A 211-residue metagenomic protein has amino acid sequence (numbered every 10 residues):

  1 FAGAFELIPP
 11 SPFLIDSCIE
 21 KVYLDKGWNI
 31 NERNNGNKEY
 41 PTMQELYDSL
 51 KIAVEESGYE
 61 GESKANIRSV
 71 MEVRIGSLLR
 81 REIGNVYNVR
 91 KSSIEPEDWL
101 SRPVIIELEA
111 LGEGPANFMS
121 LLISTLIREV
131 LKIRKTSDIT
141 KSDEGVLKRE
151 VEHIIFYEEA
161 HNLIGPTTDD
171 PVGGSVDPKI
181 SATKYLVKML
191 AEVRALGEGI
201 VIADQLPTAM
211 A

Functional and structural regions predicted by a protein language model:
F1-E198: P-loop NTPase motor domains
S11, D204-Q205: Glycine-rich, histidine-containing beta strand-loop boundary motifs that form or position
Y157, A203-D204: Hydrophobic residues in beta-strands of the RecA-like P-loop NTPase core, especially within AAA+ ATPase
M189, Q205-L206: Short beta-alpha junctions and helix-cap segments that line functional grooves
T208-A211: Short regulatory helix/loop adjacent to the ATP-binding pocket of P-loop NTPases
